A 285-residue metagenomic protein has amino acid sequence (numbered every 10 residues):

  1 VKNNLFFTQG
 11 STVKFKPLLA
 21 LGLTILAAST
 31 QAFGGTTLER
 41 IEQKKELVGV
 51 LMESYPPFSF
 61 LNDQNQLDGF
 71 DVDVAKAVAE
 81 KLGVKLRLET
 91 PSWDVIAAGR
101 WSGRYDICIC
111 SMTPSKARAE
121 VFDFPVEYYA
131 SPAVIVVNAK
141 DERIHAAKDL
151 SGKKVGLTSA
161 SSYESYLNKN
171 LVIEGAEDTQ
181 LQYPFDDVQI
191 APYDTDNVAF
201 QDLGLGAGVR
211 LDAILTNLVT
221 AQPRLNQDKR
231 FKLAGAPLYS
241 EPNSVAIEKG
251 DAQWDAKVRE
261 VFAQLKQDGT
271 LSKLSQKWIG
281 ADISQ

Functional and structural regions predicted by a protein language model:
G34-S111, E120, K257-V258, D268 (+1 more regions): Extracytoplasmic small-molecule ligand-binding "clamshell" domains of the periplasmic binding protein/Venus flytrap
E39, A139-A147, G250-A256: Short helix-loop capping/hinge motifs at secondary-structure junctions, enriched in acidic/polar residues
E46-L51, K148-Y166: Short loop->beta-strand "edge-of-pocket" segments that line small-molecule binding or catalytic clefts across diverse
E53, Y129-V137, Y183-F185, L218 (+2 more regions): Periplasmic-binding protein-like
L61, A75-V84, Y163-P192, L225-N226: Ligand-binding cleft/hinge of the Venus flytrap
A77-E80, E89-T90, D94-I107, V121-D123 (+3 more regions): Short helices/loops that flank or line small-molecule/ion binding pockets
V95, M112-E120, S165-E174, Q201-Y239: A ligand-binding cleft/hinge motif common to bilobed small-molecule-binding domains
V137-V155, N170, T179: Flexible hinge/capping segments at coil-to-helix
